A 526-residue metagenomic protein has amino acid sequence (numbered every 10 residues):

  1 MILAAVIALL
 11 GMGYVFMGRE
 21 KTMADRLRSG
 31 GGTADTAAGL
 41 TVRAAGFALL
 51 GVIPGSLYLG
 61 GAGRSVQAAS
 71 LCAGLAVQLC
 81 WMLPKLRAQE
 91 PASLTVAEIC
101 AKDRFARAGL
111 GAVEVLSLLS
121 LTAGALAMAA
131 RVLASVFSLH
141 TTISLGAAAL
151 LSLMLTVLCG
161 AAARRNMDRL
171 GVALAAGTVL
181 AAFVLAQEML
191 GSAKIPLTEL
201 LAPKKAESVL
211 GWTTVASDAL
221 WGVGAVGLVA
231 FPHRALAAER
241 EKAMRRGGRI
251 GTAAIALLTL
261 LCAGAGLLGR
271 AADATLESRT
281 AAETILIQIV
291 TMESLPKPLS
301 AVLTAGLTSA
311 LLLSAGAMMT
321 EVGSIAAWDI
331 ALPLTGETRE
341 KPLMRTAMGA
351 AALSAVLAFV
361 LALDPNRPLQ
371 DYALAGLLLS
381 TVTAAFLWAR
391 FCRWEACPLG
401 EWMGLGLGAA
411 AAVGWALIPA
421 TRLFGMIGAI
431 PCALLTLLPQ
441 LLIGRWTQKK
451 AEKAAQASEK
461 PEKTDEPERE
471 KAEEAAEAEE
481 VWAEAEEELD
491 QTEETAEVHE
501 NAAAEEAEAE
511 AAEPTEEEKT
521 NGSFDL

Functional and structural regions predicted by a protein language model:
M1-V52, T156-C159, V172, T178 (+2 more regions): Membrane-interface "cap" regions at the ends of multi-pass membrane proteins
M1-Y14, P398-A455, E459, G522-L526: A generic transmembrane alpha-helix motif of multi-pass inner-membrane proteins
A8, Q78, V113-G124, L155 (+7 more regions): Selective recognition of specific alpha-helical transmembrane segments in multi-pass small-molecule
G11-E20, T122-L126, A130-I143, A147 (+7 more regions): Hydrophobic alpha-helical segments and their helix-loop junctions in multi-pass secondary transporters
L27-A92, L220-G224, H233, E241-T275 (+1 more regions): Membrane-interface helix-loop-helix modules in multi-pass membrane proteins
V66-V157, L220-W221, T308-A317: Helix-loop-helix module between adjacent transmembrane segments
S93-A101, C159-R169, G227-L260, S278 (+2 more regions): Hydrophobic, small-residue-rich membrane helices and short re-entrant helix-turn-helix hairpins that build
K102-G109, L118-L119, S324-N366, Q370: Loop-to-transmembrane helix boundary motifs in multi-pass membrane proteins
